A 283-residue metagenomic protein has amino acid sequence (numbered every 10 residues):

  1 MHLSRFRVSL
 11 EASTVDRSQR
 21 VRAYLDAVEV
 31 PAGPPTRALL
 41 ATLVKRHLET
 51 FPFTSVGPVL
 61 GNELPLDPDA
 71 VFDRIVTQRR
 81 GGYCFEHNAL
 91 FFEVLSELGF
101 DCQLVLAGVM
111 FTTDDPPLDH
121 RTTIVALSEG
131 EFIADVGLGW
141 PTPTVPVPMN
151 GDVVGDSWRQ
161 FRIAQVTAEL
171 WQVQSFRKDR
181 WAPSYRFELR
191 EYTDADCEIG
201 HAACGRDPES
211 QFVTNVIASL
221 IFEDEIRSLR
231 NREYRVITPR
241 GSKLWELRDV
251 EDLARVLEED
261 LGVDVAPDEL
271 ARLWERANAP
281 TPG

Functional and structural regions predicted by a protein language model:
H2-P31, T42-L43, H47, W140 (+3 more regions): Non-catalytic peripheral regions of nucleotide-handling enzymes
V15-R79: Secondary-structure boundary elements
A89, E93-R162: Hydrophobic/aromatic-rich core segments of domains that either
S128-F132, W140-T142, A168-L170, V213 (+1 more regions): Coil-to-beta-strand transition motifs
W140-T142, K178-W181, Y234-V236, S242-K243: Short, surface-exposed beta-strand-loop junctions and turns on beta-sheet-rich folds
Q174-F222: A mid-sequence, solvent-exposed acidic-amphipathic segment
S219-D264: A hydrophobic, small-residue-rich beta->alpha segment in the mid-to-C-terminal subdomain of diverse proteins
